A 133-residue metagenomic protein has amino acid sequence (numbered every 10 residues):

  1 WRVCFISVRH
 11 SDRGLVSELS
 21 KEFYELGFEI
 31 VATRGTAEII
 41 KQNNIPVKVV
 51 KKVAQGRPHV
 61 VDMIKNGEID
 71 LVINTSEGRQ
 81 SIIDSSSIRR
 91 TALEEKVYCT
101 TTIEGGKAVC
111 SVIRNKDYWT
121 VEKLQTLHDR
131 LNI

Functional and structural regions predicted by a protein language model:
W1-T100, G106-V109, Y118-I133: ATP-dependent carboxylate/acyl-activation modules
I113: Histidine/acidic-residue-rich catalytic or RNA/ligand-binding cores of hydrolases and nuclease-related proteins
